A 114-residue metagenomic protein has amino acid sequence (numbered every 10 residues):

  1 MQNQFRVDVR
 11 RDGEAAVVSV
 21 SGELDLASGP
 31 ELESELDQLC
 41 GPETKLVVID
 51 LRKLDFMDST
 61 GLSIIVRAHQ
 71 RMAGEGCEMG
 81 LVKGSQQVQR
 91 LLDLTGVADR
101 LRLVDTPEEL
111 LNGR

Functional and structural regions predicted by a protein language model:
M1-R11, E109-N112: Non-catalytic signal-transmission and effector/linker regions of two-component phosphorelay proteins
F5-S34: STAS-typified acidic loop motif
D12-E14, R52, E108: Conserved catalytic submotifs in the C-terminal HATPase_c
L24-L101: Amphipathic alpha-helical interaction surfaces in cytosolic regulatory modules
Q86, E108-E109: Acidic phosphotransfer microenvironment of two-component signaling modules
D93-L94, N112-R114: Short secondary-structure transition/capping segments
R102-T106: Short acidic-hydrophobic, aromatic-tinged amphipathic segments that line or gate anion-handling sites
